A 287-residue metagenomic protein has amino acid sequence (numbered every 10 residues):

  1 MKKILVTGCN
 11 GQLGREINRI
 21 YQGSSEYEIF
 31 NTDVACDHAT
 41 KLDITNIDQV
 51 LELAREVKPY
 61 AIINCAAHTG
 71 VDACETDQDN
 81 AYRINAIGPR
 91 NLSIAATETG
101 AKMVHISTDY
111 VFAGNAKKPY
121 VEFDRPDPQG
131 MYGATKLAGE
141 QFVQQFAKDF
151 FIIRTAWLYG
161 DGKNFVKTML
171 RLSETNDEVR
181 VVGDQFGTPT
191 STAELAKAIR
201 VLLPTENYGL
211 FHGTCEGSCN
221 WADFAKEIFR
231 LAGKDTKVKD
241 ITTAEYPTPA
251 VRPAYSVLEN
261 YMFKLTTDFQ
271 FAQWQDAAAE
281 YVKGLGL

Functional and structural regions predicted by a protein language model:
I4-G23: N-terminal Rossmann NAD(P)H-binding glycine-rich loop of SDR-like oxidoreductase domains
I44-I84: NAD(P)H-binding glycine-rich loop region in Rossmannoid oxidoreductase-like domains and their noncatalytic homologs
T76-V104: NAD(P)-cofactor binding segment of oxidoreductase domains
R83, G88-N91, V111-I153: Catalytic helix-loop patch of NAD(P)-dependent Rossmann-fold dehydrogenases
Q141-G187, A193-E194, R200: NAD(P)-dependent short-chain dehydrogenase/reductase
V181-F186, F211-C219, T266: Glycine-rich Rossmann NAD(P)(H)-binding loop
A198, T205-P249, A254: Mid/C-terminal beta-alpha module of Rossmann-like enzyme folds, strongest in SDR-family dehydrogenases/epimerases
N220-K226, T242-Y281, L285-L287: Conserved C-terminal active-site "lid" loop/helix of NAD(P)H-dependent oxidoreductases that clamps the redox cofactor
